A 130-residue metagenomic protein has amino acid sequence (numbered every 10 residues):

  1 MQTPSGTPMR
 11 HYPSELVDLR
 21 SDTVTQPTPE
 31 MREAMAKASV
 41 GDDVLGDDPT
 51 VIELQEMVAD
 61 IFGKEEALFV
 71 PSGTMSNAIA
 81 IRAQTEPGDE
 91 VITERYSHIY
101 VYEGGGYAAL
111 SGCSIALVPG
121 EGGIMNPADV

Functional and structural regions predicted by a protein language model:
M1-P13: Conserved N-terminal helix/loop that builds the PLP phosphate-binding region of the aspartate aminotransferase-like
S14, G63-E65, E86-D89, S111-C113: Short coil/turn connectors at secondary-structure junctions
L16-L19: Pyridoxal 5′-phosphate
D22-Q26: Short polar catalytic/cofactor-binding loops
P27-G73, R95-V101, G106-A108: Conserved N-terminal alpha-helix of the aminotransferase class I/II PLP-enzyme fold
E65-T85, V118-G123: Conserved core of the PLP fold type I
A83-V101: Conserved PLP-anchoring active-site segment centered on the Schiff-base-forming lysine
L110-V130: PLP-dependent aminotransferase-class I/II
